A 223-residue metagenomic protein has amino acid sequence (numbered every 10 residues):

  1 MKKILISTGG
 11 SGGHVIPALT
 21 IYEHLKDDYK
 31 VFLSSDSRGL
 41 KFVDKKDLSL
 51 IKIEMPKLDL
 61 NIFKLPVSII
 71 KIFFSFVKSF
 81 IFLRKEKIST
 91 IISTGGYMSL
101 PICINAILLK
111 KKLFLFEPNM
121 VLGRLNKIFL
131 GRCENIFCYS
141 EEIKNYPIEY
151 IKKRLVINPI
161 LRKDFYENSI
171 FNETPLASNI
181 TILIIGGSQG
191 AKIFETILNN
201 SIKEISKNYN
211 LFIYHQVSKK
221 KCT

Functional and structural regions predicted by a protein language model:
I4-G9, Y29-K71, I157, K219: Conserved nucleotide-sugar phosphate-binding/catalytic loop shared by glycosyltransferases and other
I6-L19, K192: A short, glycine/small-residue-rich beta-strand->loop->alpha-helix junction that serves as a flexible
H14-L25, R38: Short amphipathic alpha-helix
F32, R38, L109-I170: Active-site-proximal region of nucleotide-activated glycan assembly enzymes, centered on histidine/acidic-rich loops
S34, G39-D47, Y166-T223: Donor-nucleotide binding loops and adjacent catalytic segments primarily of GT-B fold Leloir glycosyltransferases
R38-K41, T90-L109: An aromatic- and histidine-rich active-site surface loop
N61-T90, L108: An amphipathic, basic-hydrophobic alpha-helix
